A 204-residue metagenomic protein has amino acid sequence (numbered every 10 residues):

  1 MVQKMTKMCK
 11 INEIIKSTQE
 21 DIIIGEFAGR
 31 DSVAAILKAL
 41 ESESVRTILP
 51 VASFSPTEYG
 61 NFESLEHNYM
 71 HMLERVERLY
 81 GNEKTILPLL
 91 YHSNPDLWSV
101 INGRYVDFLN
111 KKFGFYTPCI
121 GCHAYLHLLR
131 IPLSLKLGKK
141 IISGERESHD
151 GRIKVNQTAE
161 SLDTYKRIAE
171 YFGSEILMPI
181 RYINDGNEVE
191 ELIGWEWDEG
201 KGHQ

Functional and structural regions predicted by a protein language model:
V2-Q204: Nucleotide-activated chemistry modules centered on ATP-dependent adenylation/adenylyltransferase
